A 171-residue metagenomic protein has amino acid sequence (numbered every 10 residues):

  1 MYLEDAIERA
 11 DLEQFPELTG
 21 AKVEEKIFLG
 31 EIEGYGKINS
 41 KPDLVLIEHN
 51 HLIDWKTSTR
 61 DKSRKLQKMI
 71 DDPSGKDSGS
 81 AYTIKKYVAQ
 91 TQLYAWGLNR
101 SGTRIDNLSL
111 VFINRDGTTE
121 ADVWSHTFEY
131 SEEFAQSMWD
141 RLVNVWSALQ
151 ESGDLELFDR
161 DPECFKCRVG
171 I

Functional and structural regions predicted by a protein language model:
M1, K86, Q90, F134-S137: Soluble or luminal CAZymes and related metallo-dependent hydrolases
M1-H51, T59: Metal-dependent nuclease catalytic cores that hydrolyze phosphodiester bonds in DNA/RNA, characterized by
D5-D11, R64-L66, E120-W124: Short aromatic-enriched loop/helix-cap "lid" or pocket-rim segments at secondary-structure transitions that line
K37-N39, K86, D159: A generic fold-level signal
S40-D77, Y94: Conserved catalytic cores of phosphodiester-cleaving nucleases, focusing on short active-site segments
D72-V88: A short acidic, glycine-rich active-site loop that binds or catalyzes chemistry on phosphate/adenosine moieties
T83, G97-I171: Metal-dependent nuclease catalytic regions and adjoining charged, substrate-binding loops involved in nucleic-acid end
Y87-N99: An active-site-proximal "capping" alpha-helix that borders the catalytic cofactor pocket
